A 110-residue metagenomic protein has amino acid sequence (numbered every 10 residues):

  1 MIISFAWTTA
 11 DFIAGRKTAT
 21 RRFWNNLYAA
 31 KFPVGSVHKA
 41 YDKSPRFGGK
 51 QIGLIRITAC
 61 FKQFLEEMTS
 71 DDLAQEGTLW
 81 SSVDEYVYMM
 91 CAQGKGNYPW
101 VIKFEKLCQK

Functional and structural regions predicted by a protein language model:
M1-K110: Structured alpha/beta reader/binder surfaces that contact nucleic acids or chromatin modification marks
